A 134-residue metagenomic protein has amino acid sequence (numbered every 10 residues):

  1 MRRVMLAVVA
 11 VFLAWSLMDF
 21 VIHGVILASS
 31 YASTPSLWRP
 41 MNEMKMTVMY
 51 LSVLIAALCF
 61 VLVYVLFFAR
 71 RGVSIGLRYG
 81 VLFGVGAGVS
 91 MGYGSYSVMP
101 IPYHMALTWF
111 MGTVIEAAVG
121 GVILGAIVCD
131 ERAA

Functional and structural regions predicted by a protein language model:
M1-A134: Juxtamembrane/disordered regions of integral membrane proteins
